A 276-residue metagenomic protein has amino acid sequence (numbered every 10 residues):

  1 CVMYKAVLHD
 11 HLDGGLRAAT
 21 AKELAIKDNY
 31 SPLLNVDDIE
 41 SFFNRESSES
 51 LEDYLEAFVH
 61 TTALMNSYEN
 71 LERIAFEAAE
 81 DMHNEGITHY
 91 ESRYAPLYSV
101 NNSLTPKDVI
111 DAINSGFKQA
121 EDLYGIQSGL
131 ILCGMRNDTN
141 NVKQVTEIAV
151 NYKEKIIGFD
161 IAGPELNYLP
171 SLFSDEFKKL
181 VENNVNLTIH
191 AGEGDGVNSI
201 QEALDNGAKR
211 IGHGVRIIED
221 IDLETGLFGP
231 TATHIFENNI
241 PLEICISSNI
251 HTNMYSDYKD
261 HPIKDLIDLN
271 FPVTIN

Functional and structural regions predicted by a protein language model:
C1-V185, G194-D205, R210, R216-N276: Metal-cofactor-binding active-site regions of metalloenzymes
L187-I189: Conserved hydrophobic beta-strand within the GNAT/NAT acetyltransferase core sheet that lines the active-site cleft
